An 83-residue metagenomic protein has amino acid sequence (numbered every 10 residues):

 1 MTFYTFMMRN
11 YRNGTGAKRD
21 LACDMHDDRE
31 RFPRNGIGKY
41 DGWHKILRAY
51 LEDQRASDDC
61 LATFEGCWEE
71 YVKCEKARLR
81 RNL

Functional and structural regions predicted by a protein language model:
M1-L21: N-terminal acidic leader/helix
T2-F6, G42-Y50: A general alpha-helix detector
G14-Y40: Short linear, low-complexity motifs centered on an aromatic residue
D27-R34, K45-L83: Ankyrin repeat (ANK) tandem alpha-helical domains that serve as protein-protein interaction scaffolds, prominent
